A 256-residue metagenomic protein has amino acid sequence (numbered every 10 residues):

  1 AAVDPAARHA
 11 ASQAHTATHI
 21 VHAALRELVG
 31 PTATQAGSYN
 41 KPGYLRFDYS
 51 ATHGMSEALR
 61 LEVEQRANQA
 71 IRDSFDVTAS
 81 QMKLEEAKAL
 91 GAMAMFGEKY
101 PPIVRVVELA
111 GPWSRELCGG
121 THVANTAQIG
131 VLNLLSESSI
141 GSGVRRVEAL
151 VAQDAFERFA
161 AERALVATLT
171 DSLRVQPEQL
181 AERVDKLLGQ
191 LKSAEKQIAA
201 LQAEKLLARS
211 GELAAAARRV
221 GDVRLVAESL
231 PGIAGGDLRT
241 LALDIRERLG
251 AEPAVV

Functional and structural regions predicted by a protein language model:
A1-Y49: Active/ligand-binding-proximal structured segments within catalytic/core domains that scaffold catalytic residues
P5-A7, H19, A51-M55, S138 (+2 more regions): A generic structural motif
A14-T18, S56, R60, E64 (+2 more regions): Generic alpha-helical secondary structure
H19, F47, V106, G120 (+2 more regions): Divalent metal-coordination and catalytic microenvironments
A24-P31, E62, R66, A70 (+2 more regions): Generic non-transmembrane alpha-helical segments
T32, P42, T126-V256: Terminal appendage regions of diverse proteins
Y49-I140: Non-catalytic interaction/regulatory segments
